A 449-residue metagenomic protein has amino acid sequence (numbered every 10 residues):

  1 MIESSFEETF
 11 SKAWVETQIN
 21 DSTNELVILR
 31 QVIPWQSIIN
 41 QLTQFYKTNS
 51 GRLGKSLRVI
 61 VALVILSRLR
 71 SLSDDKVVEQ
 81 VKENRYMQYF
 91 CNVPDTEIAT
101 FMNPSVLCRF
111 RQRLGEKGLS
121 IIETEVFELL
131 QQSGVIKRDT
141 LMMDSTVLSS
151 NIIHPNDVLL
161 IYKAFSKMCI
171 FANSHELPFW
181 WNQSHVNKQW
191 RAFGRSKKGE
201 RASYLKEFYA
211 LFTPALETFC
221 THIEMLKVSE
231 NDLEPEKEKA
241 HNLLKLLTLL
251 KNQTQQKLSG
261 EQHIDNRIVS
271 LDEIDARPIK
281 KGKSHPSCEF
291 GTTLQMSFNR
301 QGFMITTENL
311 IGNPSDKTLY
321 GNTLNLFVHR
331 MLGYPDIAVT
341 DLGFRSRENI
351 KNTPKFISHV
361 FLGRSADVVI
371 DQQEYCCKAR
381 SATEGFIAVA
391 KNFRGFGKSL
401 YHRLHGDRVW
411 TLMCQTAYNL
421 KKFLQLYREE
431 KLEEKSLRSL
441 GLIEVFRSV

Functional and structural regions predicted by a protein language model:
M1-I33, N40, L426-V449: Charged, often Cys/His-bearing segments associated with DNA-binding zinc-finger transcription factors
I19-A62, L69: Basic, short loop/linker segments at the boundary and entry of helix-turn-helix/winged-helix-like folds
N24, L63, V77-V78, F101-L107 (+6 more regions): Short, conserved catalytic/metal-binding motifs centered on acidic residues
G51-K55, R68, R85, A338-E348: Acidic, metal-coordinating catalytic cores used for nucleic-acid/nucleotide bond scission and strand-transfer chemistry
P94, I98-E273: Active-site- or DNA-interface-adjacent structural scaffold in DNA-acting proteins
I268-P286: Flexible, glycine/threonine-enriched loop-and-boundary segments that flank and lead into catalytic domains of large
K283-R330: Electropositive, glycine- and tryptophan-enriched low-complexity nucleic-acid-binding patches
I337, L342-H405: Helix-centered, glycine/charged polyanion-binding patches within enzymatic domains that contact phosphate-containing
